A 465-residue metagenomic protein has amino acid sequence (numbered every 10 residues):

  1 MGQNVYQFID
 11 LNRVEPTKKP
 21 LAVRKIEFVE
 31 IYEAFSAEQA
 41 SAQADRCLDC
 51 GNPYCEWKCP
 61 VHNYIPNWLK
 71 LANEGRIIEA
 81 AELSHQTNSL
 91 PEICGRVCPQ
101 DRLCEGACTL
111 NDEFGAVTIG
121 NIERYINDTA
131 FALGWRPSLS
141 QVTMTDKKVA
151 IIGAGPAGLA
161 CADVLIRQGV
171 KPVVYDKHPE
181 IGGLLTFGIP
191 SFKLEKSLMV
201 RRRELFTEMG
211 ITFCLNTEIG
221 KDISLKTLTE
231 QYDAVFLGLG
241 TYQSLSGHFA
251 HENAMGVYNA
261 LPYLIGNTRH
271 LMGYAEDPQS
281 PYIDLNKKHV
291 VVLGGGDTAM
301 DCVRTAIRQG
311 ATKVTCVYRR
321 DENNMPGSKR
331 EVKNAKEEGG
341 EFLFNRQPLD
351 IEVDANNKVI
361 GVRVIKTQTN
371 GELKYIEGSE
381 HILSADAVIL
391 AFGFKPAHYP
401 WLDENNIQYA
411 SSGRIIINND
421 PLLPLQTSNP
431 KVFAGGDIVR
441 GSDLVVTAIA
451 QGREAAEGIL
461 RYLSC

Functional and structural regions predicted by a protein language model:
R24-A42, Y64-R96, E113-V142, T268: Ferredoxin-type iron-sulfur electron-transfer modules in oxidoreductases and energy-metabolism complexes
D45-Y64, S89-D112: Local cysteine-cluster metal-coordination motifs and their immediate loop/turn environment, predominantly Fe-S cluster
A130-V149, T268-N286: A short, basic/flexible loop-to-alpha-helix module at the beginning of a structural domain
T143-M144, K148-I152, V200-F249, D350-R363 (+3 more regions): Feature captures the FAD/FMN-dependent oxidoreductase FAD-binding
K148-P172, A299-I307: N-terminal Rossmann-like FAD-binding beta1-loop-alpha1 element of flavoenzymes
V174, H178-M209, V303-D350: Rossmann-like dinucleotide-binding cores of NAD(P)H-dependent redox enzymes
N253-K287, N370-S442: FAD-site-proximal beta/loop scaffold in flavoenzymes
C302, I438-S464: A conserved FAD-binding loop/helix module that cradles the flavin
